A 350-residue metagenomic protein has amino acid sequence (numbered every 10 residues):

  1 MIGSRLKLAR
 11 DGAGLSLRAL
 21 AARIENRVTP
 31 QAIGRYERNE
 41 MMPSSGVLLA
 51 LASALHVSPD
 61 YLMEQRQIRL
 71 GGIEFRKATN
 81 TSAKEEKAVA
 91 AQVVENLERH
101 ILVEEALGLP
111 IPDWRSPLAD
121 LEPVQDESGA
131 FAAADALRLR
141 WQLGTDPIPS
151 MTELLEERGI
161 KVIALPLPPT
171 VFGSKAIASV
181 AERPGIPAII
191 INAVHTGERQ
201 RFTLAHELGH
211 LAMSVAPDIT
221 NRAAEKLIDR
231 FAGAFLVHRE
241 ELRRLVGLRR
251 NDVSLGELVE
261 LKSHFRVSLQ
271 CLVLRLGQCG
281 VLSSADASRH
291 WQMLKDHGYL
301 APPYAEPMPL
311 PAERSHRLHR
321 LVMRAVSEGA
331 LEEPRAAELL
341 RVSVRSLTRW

Functional and structural regions predicted by a protein language model:
M1-W350: Short juxta-domain linker segments that transition from a proline/glycine-rich, charged coil into a short amphipathic
